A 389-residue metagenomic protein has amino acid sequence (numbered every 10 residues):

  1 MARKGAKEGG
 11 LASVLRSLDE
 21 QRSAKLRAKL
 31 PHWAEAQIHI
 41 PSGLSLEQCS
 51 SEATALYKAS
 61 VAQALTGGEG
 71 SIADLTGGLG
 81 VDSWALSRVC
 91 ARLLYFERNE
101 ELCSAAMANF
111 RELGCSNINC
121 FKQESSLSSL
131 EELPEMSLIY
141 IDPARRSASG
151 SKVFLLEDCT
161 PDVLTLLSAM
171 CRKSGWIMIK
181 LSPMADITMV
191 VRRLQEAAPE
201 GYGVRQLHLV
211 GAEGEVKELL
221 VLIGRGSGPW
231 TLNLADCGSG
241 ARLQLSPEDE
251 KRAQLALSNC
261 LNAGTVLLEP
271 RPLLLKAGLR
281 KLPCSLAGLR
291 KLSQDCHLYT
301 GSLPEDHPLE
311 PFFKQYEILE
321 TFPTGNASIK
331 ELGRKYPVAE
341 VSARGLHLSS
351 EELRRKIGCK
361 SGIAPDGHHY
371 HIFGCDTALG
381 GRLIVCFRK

Functional and structural regions predicted by a protein language model:
M1-K389: SAM-dependent transferase fold signal centered on methyltransferase-like domains, encompassing both Class I
